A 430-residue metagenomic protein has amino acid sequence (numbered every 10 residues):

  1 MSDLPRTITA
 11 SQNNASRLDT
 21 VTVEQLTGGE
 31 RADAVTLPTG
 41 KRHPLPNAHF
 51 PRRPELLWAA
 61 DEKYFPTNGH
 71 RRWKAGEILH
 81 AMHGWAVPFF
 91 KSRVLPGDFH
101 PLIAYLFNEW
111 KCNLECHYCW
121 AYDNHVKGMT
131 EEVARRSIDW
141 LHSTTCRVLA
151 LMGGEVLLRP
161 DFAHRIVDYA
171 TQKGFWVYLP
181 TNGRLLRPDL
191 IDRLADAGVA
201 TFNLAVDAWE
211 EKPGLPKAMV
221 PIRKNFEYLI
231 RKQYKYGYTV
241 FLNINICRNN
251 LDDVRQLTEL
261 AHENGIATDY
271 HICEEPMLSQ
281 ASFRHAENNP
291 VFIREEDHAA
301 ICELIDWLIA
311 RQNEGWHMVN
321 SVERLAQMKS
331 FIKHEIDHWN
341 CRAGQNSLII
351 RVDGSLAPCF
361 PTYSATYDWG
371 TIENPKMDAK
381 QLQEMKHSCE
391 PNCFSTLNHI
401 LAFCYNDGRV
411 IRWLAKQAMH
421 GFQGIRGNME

Functional and structural regions predicted by a protein language model:
S2-D33, L37-E55, M129, W176 (+6 more regions): Radical SAM enzyme [4Fe-4S]-AdoMet core and its adjacent flexible, acidic and glycine-rich loops/tails across
S2-I8, N13-L18, G28, R42 (+5 more regions): Conserved alpha-helical substructure of the radical SAM core
G97-D98, D337-R342, C393: Short loop/turn motifs at secondary-structure junctions and domain boundaries
L102-F107, R324-S330, L348, G370-Q383: Short, intrinsically disordered, charge-biased short linear motifs at domain edges
C112, C116-C119, C341, G354 (+3 more regions): Short cysteine clusters
Y118, Y122-H125, S347, A365 (+2 more regions): Secreted/processed peptides and extracellular or luminal domains of membrane proteins
T130-I138, N406-K416: Short cysteine/histidine-rich metal-coordination sites, predominantly Zn2+-binding motifs
P361-D407: Membrane-interface junctions of multi-pass transporters
